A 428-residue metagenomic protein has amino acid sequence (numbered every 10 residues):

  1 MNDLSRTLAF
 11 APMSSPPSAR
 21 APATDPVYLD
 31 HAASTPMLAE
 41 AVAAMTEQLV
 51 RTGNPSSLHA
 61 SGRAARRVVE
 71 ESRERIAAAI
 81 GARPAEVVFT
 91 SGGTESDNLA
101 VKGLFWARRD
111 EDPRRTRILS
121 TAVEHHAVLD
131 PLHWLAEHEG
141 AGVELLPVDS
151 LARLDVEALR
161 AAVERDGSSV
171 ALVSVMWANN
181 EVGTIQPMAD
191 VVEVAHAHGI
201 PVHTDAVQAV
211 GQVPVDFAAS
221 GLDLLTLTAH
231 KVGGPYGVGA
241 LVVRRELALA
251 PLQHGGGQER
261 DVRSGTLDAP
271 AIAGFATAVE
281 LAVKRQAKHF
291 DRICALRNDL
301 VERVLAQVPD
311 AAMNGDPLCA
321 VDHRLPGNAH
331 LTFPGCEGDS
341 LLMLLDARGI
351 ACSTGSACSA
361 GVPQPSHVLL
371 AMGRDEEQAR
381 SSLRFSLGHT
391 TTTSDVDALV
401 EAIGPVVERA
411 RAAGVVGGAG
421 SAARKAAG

Functional and structural regions predicted by a protein language model:
M1-G428: Pyridoxal 5′-phosphate
